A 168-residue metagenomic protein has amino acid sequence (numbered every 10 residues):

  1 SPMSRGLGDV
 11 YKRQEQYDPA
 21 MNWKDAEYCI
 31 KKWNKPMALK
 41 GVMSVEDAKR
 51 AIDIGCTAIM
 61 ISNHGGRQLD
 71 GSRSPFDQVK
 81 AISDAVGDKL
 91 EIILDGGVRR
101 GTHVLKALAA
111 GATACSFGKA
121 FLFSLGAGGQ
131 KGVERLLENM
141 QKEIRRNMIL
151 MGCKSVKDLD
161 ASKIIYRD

Functional and structural regions predicted by a protein language model:
S1-Y11: Single conserved hydrophobic/aromatic residue that forms the stacking wall/gate of nucleotide- or nucleobase-binding
D9-K32, M37: Alpha-helix-centered segments that form part of catalytic cores
Y17-E27, E46-K49, Q68-I82, G129-K131: Active-site-adjacent beta->alpha loops and helix N-cap segments on the catalytic face of soluble alpha/beta enzymes
A20, L39-V45, S72, E91-V104: Glycine-rich beta-to-alpha transition loops that act as phosphate-gripper elements at the mouths of alpha/beta enzyme
C29, A51, I59, A107 (+1 more regions): Conserved, mostly hydrophobic/aromatic
K32-P36, I52-G66, A85-K89, G111-C115: Glycine-enriched alpha-helix->loop->beta-strand junction motifs that scaffold or abut catalytic
K40-G41, S62-N63, G96, G118-K119: Short beta->alpha connector loops at strand-helix junctions that form conserved, small/polar/Pro-enriched
D77-D168: Alpha/beta catalytic cores of nucleotide-metabolism and tRNA/nucleoside-modifying enzymes
